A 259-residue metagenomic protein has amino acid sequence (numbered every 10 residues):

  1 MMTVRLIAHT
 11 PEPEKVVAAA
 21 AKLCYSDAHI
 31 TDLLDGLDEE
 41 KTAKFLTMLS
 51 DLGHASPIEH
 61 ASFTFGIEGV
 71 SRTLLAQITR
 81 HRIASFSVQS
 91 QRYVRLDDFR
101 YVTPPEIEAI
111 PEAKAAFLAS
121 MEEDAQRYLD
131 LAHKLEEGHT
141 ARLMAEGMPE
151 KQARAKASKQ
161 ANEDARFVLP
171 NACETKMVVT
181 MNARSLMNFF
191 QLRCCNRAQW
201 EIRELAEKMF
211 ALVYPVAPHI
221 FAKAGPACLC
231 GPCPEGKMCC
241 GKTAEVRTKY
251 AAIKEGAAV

Functional and structural regions predicted by a protein language model:
M1-V259: Family-specific signature for flavin-dependent thymidylate synthase
